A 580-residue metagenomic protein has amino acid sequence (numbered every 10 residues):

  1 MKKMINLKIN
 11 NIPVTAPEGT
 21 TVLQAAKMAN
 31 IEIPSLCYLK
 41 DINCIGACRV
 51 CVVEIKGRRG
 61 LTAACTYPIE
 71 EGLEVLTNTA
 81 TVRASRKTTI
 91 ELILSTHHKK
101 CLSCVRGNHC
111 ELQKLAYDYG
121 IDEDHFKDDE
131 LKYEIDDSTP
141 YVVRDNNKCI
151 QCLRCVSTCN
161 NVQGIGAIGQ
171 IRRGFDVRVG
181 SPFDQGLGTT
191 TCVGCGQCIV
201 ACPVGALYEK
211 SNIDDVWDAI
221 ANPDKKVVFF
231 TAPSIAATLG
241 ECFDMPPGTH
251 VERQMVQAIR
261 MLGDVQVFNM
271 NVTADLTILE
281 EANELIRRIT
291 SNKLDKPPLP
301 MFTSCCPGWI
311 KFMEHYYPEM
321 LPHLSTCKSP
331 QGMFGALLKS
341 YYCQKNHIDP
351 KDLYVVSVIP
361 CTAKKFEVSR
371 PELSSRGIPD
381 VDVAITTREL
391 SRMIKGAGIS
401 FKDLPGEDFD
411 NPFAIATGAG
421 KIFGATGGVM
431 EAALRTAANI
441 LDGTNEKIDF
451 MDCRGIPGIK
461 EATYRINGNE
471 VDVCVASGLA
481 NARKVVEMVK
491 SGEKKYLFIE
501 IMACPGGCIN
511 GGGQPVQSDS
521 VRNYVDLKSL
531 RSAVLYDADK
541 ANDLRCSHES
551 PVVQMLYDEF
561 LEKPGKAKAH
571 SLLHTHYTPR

Functional and structural regions predicted by a protein language model:
K2-N6, P13-N78, V82-A84, K210-R580: Iron-sulfur-associated redox domains of electron-transfer enzymes in respiratory and anaerobic energy metabolism
K8-N11, C159: Long terminal accessory regions outside catalytic cores
R49-G194, L207-K226: Fe-S ferredoxin-like electron-transfer domains and their immediately adjacent linker/connector regions across
Q197: Basic (Lys/Arg-enriched) interaction patch that binds polyanionic ligands
V200: Conserved glycine-bearing catalytic or ligand-binding loops at nucleotide- and phosphate-handling centers of large
